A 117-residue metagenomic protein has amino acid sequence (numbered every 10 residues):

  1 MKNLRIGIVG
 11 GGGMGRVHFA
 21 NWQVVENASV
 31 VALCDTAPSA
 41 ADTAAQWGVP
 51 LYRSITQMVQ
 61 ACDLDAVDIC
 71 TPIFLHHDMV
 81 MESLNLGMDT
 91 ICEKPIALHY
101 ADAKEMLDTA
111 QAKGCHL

Functional and structural regions predicted by a protein language model:
M1-W47: N-terminal Rossmann-like dinucleotide-binding module
H18, V49-T109: Beta-loop-alpha module in the N-terminal Rossmann-like domain of NAD(P)-dependent dehydrogenases, especially those
V24-N27, Q60, A112: Secondary-structure boundary motif
A28, M88, C115-H116: Short, well-ordered coil/turn segments that N-cap beta-strands
A32, D65-A66, H116: Short, Asp-centered acidic motifs that coordinate Mg2+ and/or phosphate in catalytic or ligand-binding sites
W47-G48, A110-H116: A short helix-to-beta-strand connector/capping loop
